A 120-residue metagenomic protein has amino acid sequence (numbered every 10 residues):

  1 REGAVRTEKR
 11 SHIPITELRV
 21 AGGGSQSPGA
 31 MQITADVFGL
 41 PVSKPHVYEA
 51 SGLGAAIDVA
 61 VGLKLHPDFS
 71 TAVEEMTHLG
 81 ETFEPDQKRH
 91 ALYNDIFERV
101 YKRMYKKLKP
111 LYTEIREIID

Functional and structural regions predicted by a protein language model:
R1-D120: Glycine/Thr-rich phosphate-binding loops that ligate phosphate moieties of nucleotide and other phosphorylated ligands
